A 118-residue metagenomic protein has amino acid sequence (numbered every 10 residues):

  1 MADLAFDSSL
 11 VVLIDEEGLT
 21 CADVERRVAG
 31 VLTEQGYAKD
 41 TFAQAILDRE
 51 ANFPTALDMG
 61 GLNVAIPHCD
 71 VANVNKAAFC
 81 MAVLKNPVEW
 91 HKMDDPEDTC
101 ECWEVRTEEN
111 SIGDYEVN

Functional and structural regions predicted by a protein language model:
M1-N118: Cytosolic covalent-transfer regions centered on His/Cys nucleophiles that carry phosphoryl or persulfide groups
